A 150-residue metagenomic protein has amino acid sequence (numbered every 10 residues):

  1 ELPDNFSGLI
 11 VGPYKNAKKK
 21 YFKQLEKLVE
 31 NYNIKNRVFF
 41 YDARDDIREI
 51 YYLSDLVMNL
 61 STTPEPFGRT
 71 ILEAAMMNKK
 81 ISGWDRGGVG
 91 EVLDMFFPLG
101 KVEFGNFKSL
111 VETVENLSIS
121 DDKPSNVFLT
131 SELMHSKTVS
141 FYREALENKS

Functional and structural regions predicted by a protein language model:
S7-K23: Glycosyltransferase donor-sugar binding loop
A17-F22, K35-R44, I50: Active-site donor-binding acidic/aromatic loop of nucleotide-activated sugar and phosphosugar transferases involved
R48, I71-M76, G90-E91: Short alpha-helical segment that forms part of, or immediately flanks, the ligand-binding pocket in carbohydrate-active
V57-N59: A short hydrophobic beta-strand element within the catalytic core of glycosyltransferases that build diverse glycans
T62-G68, G90-E91: Nucleotide-sugar-dependent
K80-G83: Short hydrophobic beta-strand element within catalytic cores of glycosyltransferases and related nucleotide-activated
M95-K108, V114-S118: Conserved acidic donor-binding segment of nucleotide-sugar-dependent glycosyltransferases
S118-S150: A charged, aromatic-enriched C-terminal amphipathic alpha-helix characteristic of glycosyltransferases across folds
